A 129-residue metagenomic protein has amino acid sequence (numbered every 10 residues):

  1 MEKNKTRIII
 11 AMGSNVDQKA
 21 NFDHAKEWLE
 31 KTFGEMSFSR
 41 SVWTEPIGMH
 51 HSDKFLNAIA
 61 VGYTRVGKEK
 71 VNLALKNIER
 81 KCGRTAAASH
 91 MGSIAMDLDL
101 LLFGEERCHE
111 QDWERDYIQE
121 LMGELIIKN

Functional and structural regions predicted by a protein language model:
E2-T32, S39-E45: N-terminal beta1-alpha1 ligand-phosphate binding loop
S14-N15, T64-G67: Short beta->alpha junction loops/turns
F33-G34, T64: A generic structural motif
S39, I47-L56, V66-L73, N77-N129: Flexible, gly/pro- and Lys/Arg-enriched active-site loops
